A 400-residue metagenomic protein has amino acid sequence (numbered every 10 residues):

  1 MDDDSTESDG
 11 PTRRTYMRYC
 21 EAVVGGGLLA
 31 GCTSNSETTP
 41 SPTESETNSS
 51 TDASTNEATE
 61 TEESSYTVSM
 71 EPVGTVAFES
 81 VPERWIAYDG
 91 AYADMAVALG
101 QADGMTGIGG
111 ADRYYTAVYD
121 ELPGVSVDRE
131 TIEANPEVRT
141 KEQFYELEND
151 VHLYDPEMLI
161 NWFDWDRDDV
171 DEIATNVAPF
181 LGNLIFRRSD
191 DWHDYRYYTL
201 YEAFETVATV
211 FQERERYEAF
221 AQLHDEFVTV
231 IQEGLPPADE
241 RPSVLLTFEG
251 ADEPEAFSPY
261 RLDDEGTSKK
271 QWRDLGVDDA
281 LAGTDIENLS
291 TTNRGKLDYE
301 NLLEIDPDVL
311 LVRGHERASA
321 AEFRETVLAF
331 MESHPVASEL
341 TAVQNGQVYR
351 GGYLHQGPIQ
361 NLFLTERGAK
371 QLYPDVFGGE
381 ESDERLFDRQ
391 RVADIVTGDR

Functional and structural regions predicted by a protein language model:
M1-R400: Terminal disorder- and signal-encoded targeting elements
